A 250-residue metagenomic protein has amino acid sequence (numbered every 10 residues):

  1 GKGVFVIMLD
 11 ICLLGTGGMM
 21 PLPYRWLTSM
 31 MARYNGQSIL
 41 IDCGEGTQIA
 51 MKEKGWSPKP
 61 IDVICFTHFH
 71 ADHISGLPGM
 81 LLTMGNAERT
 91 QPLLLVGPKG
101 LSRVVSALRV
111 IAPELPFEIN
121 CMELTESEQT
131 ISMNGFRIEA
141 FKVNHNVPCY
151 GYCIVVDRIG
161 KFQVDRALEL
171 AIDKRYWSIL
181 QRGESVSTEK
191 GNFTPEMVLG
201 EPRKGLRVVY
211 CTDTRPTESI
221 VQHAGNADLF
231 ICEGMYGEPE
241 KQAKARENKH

Functional and structural regions predicted by a protein language model:
G1-I7: Short, Lys/Arg-enriched N-terminal segments with co-localized hydrophobic residues within the first ~10-30 amino acids
I7-K54, P92, Y152-I154, G200-C211 (+1 more regions): Conserved beta-strand hairpin/beta-sheet module of binuclear metal-dependent hydrolase folds, prominently
L22, F136-Y210, T214-H223, L229-I231: Active-site-proximal loop/helix segment associated with metal-binding centers of metalloenzymes
I41-G44, I61-F69, G97-P98, V208-T214 (+1 more regions): Active-site neighborhood of phospho(di)ester-bond hydrolases with catalytic His/Asp-centered motifs
E45-V96, E118-T125: Active-site metal-binding motif and surrounding structural segment of the metallo-beta-lactamase
M80-L94, M197, P202, Q242-H250: P-loop/Walker A phosphate-binding loop and immediately adjacent motor/lid segment at beta-alpha junctions
R103-V110, C121-E126: A gly/proline- and charged-residue-enriched helix-loop-helix capping module
S127-E128, P216-H250: Binuclear metal-ion centers of metallo-dependent hydrolases, dominated by the metallo-beta-lactamase
